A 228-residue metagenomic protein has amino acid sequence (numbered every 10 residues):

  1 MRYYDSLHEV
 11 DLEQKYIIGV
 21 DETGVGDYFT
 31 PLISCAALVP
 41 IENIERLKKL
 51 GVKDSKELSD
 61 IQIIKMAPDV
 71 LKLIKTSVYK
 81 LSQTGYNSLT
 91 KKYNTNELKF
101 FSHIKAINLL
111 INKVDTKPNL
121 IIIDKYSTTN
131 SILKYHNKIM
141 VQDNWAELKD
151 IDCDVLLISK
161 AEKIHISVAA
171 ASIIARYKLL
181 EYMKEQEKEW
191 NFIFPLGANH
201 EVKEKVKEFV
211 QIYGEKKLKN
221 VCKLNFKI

Functional and structural regions predicted by a protein language model:
M1-I18, E22-I228: Acidic (Asp/Glu) carboxylate-rich active-site/surface patches
